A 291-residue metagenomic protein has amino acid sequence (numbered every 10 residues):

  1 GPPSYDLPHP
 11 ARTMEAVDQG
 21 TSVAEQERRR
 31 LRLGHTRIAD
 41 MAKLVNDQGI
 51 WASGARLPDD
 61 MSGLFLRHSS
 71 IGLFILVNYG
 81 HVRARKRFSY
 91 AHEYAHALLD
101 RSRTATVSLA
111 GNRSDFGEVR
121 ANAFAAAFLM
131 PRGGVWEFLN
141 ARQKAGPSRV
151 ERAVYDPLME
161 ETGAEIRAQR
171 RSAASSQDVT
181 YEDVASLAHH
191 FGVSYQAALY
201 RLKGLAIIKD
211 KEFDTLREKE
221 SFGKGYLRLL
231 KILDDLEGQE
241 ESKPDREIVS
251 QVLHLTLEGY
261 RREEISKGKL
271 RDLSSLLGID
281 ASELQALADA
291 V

Functional and structural regions predicted by a protein language model:
G1-V291: Active-site hotspot residues in diverse enzymes, especially metal/ion-binding acidic/histidine motifs
